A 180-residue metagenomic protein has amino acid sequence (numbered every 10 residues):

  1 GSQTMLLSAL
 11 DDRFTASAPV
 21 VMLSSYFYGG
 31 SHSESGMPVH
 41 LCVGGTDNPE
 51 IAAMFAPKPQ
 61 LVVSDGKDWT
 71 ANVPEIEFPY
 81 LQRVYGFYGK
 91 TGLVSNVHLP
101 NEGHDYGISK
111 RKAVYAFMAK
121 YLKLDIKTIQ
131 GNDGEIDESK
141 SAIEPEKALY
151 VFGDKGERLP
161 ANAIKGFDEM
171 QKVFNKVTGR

Functional and structural regions predicted by a protein language model:
G1, L23-S24: Acidic, glycine-rich active-site loops and adjacent beta-strand->loop/helix elements that engage anionic groups
G1-D12: Short glycine-enriched nucleophile-adjacent loop and the immediately C-terminal alpha-helix near the catalytic center
G1-S2, G45-N48, N101-E102: Short alpha-helical segments and helix-capping/turn motifs at coil-helix boundaries
L10, M54-F55, G89-K90: Extracellular/periplasmic catalytic domains that process cell-envelope and extracellular macromolecules
D12, K58-P59, K147: Structural motif
A16, Y26-G86: The feature captures the conserved acid-bearing segment of alpha/beta-hydrolase catalytic domains
P19-V20: A short, hydrophobic beta-strand element of the alpha/beta-hydrolase
V63-R180: Alpha/beta-hydrolase-fold serine-hydrolase catalytic core, especially in secreted/extracellular enzymes
